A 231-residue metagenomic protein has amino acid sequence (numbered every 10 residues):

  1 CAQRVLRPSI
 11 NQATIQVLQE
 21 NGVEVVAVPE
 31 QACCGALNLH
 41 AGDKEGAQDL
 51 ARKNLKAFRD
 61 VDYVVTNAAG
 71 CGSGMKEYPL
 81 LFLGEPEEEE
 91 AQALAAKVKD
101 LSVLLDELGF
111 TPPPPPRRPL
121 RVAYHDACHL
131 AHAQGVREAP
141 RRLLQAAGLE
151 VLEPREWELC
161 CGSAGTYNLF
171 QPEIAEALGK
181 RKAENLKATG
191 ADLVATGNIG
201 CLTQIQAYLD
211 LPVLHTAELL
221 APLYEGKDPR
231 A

Functional and structural regions predicted by a protein language model:
C1-A231: Iron-sulfur cluster-binding electron-transfer modules in prokaryotic oxidoreductases
